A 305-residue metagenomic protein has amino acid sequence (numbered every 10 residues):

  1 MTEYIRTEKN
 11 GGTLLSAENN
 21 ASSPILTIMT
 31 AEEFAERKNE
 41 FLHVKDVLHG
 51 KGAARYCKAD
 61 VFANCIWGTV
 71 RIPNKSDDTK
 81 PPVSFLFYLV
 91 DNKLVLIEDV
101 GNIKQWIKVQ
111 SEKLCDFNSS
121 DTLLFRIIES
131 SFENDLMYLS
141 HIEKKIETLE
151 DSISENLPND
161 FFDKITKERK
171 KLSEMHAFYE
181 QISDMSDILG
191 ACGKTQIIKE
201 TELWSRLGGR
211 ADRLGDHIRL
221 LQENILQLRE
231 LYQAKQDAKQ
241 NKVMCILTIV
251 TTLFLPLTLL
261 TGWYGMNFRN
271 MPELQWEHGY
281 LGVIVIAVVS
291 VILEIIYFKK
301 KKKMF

Functional and structural regions predicted by a protein language model:
M1-C192, I197, R210-R213, K303-F305: Peripheral, non-transmembrane regulatory/ligand-interaction domains of membrane transport proteins
D135, L214, Q233, V291-I295: Alpha-helical transmembrane segments
N159-Y264: Membrane-associated alpha-helical segments
V250-F305: Alpha-helical transmembrane anchor segments
